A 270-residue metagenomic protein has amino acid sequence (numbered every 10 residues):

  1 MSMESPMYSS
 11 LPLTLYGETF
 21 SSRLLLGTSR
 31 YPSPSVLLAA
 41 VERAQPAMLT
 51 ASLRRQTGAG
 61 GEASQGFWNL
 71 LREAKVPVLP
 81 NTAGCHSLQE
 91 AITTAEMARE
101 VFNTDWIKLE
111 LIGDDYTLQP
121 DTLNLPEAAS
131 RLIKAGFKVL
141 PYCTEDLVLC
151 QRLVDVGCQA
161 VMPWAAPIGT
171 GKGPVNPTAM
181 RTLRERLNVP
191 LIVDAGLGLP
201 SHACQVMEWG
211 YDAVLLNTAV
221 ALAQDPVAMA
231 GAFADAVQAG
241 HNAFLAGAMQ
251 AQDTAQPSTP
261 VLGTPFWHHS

Functional and structural regions predicted by a protein language model:
S2-M7: Long, charge-rich, low-complexity intrinsically disordered regions
S10-L15, S29-M48, G61-V78, C85-S270: Alpha/beta enzyme core
G17-R23: Conserved SET/PR-domain catalytic core that frames the SAM/AdoMet-binding pocket
L26: Divalent-cation
S52-R54: Metallocofactor- and cofactor-centric catalytic cores in central/energy metabolism, strongly enriched
